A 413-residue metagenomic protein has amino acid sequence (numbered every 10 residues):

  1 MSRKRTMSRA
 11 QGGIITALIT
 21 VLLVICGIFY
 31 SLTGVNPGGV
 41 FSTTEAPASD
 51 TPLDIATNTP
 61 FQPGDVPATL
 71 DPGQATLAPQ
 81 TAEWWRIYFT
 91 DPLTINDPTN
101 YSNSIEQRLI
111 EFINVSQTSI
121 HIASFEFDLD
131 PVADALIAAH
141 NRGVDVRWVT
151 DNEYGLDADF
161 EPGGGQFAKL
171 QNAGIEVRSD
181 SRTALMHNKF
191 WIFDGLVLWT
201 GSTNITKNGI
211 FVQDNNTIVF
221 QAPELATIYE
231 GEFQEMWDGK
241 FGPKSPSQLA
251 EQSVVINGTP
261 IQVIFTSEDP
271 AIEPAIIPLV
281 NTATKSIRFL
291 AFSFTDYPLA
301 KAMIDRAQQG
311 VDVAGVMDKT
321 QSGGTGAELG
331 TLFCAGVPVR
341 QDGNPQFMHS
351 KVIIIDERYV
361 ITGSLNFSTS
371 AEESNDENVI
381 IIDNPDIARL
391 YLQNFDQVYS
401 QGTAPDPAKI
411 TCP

Functional and structural regions predicted by a protein language model:
S2-R178, A184-L185, I192-P413: Charged, low-complexity intrinsically disordered terminal segments
